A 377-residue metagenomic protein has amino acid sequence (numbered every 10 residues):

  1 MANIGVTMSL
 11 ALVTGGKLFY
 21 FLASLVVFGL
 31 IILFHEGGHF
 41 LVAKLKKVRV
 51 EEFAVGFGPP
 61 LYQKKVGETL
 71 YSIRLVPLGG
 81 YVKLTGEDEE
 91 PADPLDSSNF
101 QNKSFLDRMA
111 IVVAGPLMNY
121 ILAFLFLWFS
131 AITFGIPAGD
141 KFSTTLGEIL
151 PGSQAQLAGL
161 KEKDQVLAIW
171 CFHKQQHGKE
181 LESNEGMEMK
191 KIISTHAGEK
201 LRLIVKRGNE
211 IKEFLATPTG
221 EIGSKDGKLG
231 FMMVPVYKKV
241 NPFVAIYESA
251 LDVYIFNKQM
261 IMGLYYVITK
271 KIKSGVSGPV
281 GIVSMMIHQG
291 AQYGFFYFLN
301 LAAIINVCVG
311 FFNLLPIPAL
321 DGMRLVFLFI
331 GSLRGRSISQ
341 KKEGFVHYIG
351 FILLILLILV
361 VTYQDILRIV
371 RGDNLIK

Functional and structural regions predicted by a protein language model:
A2-G15, D88, A92-L106, A114 (+3 more regions): PDZ peptide-recognition modules
G15-L95, F312-R334: Small-residue-rich helix-interface/hinge motifs
G16, Y20-S24, K103-V112, Y297-L301: Residue-level signature of transmembrane alpha-helical entry/exit and packing/kink sites in multi-pass membrane
L22-V26, L30, F295-L314, L359: Internal alpha-helical transmembrane segments of multipass membrane proteins, especially hydrophobic lipid-embedded
F53-A54, S72-Y81, T85, M109 (+8 more regions): Hydrophobic alpha-helical segments of integral membrane proteins, encompassing both true transmembrane helices
Y62-K65, E148, P242, F329-F345 (+1 more regions): Membrane interface segments of multi-pass transport proteins and intramembrane proteases
Y265-K270, I305-L320: Transmembrane alpha-helix interface/packing and boundary motifs in multi-pass membrane proteins, characterized by
H347-D365: Final/C-terminal transmembrane alpha-helix of multipass membrane proteins
